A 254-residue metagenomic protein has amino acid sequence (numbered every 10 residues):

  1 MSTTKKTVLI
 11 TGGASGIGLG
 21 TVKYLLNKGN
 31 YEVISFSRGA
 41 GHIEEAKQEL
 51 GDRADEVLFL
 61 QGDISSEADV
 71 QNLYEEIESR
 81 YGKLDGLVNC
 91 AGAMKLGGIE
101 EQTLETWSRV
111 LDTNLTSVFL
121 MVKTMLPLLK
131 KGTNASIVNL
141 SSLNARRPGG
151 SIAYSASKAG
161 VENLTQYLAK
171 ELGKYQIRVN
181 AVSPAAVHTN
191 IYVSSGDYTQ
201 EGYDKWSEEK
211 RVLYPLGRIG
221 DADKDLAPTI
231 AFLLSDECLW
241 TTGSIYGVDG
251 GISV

Functional and structural regions predicted by a protein language model:
A14-G16: Conserved glycine-rich cofactor-binding loop
N30-E45: Conserved glycine-rich Rossmann-like NAD(P)H-binding loop of the short-chain dehydrogenase/reductase
G82, F119, I219-V248, S253: C-terminal substrate-recognition "lid" of short-chain dehydrogenase/reductases
V88, G173, R178, T241-G243: Short, small/polar-rich loop/turn modules that mediate ligand/substrate recognition or access, typified
G98-I99, T106-L111, K210: Substrate-binding pocket helix/loop in short-chain dehydrogenase/reductase
P127, K170-K174, L239: Alpha-helical segment proximal to the catalytic Tyr-Lys
V138-G160, T165-K174, A186: Catalytic loop of short-chain dehydrogenase/reductase
